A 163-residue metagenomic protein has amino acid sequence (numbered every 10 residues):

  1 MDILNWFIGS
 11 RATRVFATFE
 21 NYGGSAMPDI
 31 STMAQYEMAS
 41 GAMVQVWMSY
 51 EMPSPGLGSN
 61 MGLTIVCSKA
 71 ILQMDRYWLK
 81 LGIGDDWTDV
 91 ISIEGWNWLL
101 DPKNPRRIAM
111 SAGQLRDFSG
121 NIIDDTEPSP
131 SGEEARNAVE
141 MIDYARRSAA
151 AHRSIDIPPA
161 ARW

Functional and structural regions predicted by a protein language model:
M1-W78, A112-I122, P158-W163: Contiguous beta-strand/loop segments that form the cofactor/metal-binding neighborhood of enzyme cores
N21, L81-G82, A138: Short secondary-structure capping/turn micro-motifs that flank functional sites
M27, A39, D117-W163: C-terminal helix-rich "cap/oligomerization" subdomain common to oxidoreductases
M52-G58, I83-D86, W98-N104: Short, surface-exposed linear segments at secondary-structure transitions and domain or protein termini
L63, Y77-L99: Short polybasic amphipathic segments
E94-N104, G120-T126: Short, local alpha-helical segments
P102-L115: Active-site loop of classical SDR/Rossmann-like NAD(P)-dependent oxidoreductases, centered on the catalytic Tyr-X3-Lys
